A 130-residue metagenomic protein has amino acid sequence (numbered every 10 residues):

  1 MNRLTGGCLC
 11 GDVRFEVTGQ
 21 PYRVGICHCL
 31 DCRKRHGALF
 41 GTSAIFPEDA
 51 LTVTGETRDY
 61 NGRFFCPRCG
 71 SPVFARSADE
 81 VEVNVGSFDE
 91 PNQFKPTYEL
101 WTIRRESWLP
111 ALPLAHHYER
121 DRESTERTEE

Functional and structural regions predicted by a protein language model:
M1-E130: A short Gly-Trp-Pro
